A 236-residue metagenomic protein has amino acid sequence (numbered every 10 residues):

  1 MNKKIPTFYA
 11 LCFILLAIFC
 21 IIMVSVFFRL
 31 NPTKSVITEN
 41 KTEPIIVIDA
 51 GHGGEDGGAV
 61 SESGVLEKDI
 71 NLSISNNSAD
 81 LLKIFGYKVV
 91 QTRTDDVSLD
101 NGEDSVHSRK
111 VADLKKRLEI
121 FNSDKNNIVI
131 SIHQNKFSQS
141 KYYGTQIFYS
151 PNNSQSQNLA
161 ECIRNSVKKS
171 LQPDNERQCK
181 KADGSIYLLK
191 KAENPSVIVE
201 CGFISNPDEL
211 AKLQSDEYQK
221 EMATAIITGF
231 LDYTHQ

Functional and structural regions predicted by a protein language model:
M1-Q236: Catalytic-site microenvironment of enzymes that process N-acetyl-hexosamine-containing cell-wall polysaccharides
